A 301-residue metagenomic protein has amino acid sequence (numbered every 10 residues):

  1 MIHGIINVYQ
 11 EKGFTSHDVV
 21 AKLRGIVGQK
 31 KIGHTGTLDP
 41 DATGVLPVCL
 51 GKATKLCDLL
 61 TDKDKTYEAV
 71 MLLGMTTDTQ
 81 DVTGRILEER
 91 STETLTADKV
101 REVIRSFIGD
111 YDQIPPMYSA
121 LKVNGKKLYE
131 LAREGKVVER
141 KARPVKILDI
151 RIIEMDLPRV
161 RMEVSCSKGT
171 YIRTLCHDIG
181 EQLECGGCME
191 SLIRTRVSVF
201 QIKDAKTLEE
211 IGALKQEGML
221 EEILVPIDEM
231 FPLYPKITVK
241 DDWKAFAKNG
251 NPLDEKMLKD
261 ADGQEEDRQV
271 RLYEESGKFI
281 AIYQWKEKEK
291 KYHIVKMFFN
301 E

Functional and structural regions predicted by a protein language model:
M1-E11, T15-H34, L38, A42-V45 (+3 more regions): Accessory RNA 3′-end/elbow-binding domains used by RNA modification enzymes
M1-S167, T174-D204: Catalytic cores of RNA-modifying enzymes
